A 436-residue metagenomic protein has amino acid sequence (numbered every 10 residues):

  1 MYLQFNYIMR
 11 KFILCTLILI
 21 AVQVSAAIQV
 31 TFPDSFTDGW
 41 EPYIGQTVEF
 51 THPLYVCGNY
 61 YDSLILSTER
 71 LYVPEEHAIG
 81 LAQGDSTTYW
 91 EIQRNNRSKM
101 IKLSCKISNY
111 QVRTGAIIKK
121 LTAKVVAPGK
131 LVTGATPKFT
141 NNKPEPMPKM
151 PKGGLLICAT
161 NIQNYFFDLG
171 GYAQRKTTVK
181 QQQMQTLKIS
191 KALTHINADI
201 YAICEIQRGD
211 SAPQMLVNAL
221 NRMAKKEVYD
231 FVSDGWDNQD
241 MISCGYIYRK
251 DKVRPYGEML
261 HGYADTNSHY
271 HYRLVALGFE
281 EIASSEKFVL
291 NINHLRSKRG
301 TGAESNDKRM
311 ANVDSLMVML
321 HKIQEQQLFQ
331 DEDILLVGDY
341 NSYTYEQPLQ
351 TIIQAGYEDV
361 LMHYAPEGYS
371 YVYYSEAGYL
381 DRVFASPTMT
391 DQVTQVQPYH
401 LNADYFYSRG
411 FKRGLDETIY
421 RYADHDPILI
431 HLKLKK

Functional and structural regions predicted by a protein language model:
M1-F12: Positively charged n-region of N-terminal signal peptides that target proteins for export
K11-V22: Sec-dependent N-terminal signal peptides
A26-L156, T160, N164-G170, Q185-L187 (+1 more regions): Extended non-catalytic accessory segments flanking core domains
P33, T51, C57, L71 (+14 more regions): Structured segments of extracytoplasmic/periplasmic soluble domains in secreted or envelope-associated proteins
D34, P42-G45, N95-S104, N109-K143 (+6 more regions): Metal-dependent phosphoester-hydrolase catalytic domains
G58-L81, Q182-T186, I196, Y201 (+2 more regions): Extracytoplasmic, non-cytosolic globular domains
E76, G80-G84, S98-M100, A127-S243 (+6 more regions): N-terminal, active-site-proximal structural segment of metallo-dependent hydrolase catalytic domains
S211-L295: Structured beta-strand-rich core segments of catalytic domains in phosphoester-bond hydrolases
